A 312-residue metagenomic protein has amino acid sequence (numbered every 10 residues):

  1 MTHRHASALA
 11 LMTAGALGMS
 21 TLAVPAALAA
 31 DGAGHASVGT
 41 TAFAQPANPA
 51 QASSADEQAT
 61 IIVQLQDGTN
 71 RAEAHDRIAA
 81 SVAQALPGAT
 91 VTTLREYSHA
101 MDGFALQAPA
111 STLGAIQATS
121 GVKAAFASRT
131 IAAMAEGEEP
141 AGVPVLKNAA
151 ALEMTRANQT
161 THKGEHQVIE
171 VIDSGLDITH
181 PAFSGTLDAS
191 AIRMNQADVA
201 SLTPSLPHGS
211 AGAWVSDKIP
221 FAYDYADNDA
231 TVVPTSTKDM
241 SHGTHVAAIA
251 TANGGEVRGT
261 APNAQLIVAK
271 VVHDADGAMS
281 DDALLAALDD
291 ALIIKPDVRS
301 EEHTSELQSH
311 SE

Functional and structural regions predicted by a protein language model:
M1-D31: Secretory targeting and sorting signals
A26-E57, E136-G137: Low-complexity, acidic Ser/Thr/Pro-rich repeat tracts that form intrinsically disordered stalk/linker regions of very
A30, A118, R156-D281, I294-D297: Subtilisin-like serine protease catalytic core
G34-H35, A80-V168, D177, A182-G185 (+1 more regions): Autoinhibitory propeptides
D56-D67: Short glycine-/aliphatic-rich beta-strand segments at the starts of folded cytosolic domains
D67-N70, A100-M101, A110-L113, R129-A133 (+5 more regions): Solvent-exposed loop/turn segments at secondary-structure junctions within structured extracellular/periplasmic domains
A286-K295: Short, well-structured alpha-helical segments in soluble
E302-E312: Single conserved hydrophobic/aromatic residue that forms the stacking wall/gate of nucleotide- or nucleobase-binding
